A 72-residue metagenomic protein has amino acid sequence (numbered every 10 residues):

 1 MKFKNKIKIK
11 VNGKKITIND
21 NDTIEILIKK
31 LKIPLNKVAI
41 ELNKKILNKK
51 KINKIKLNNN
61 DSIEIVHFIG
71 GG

Functional and structural regions predicted by a protein language model:
M1-G71: Ubiquitin-like/PB1-type beta-grasp interaction modules and other compact soluble beta-rich domains
